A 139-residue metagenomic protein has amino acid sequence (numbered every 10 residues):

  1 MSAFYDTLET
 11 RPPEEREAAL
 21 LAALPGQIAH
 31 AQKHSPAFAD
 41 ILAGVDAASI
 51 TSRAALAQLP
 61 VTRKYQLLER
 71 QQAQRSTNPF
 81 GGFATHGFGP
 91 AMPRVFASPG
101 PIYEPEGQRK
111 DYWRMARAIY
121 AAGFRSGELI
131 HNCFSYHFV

Functional and structural regions predicted by a protein language model:
M1-E128, Y136: Nucleotide 5′-phosphate-binding alpha/beta core
V139: Flexible, glycine-rich phosphate/dinucleotide-binding loops and adjacent beta-alpha linkers at cofactor/substrate
